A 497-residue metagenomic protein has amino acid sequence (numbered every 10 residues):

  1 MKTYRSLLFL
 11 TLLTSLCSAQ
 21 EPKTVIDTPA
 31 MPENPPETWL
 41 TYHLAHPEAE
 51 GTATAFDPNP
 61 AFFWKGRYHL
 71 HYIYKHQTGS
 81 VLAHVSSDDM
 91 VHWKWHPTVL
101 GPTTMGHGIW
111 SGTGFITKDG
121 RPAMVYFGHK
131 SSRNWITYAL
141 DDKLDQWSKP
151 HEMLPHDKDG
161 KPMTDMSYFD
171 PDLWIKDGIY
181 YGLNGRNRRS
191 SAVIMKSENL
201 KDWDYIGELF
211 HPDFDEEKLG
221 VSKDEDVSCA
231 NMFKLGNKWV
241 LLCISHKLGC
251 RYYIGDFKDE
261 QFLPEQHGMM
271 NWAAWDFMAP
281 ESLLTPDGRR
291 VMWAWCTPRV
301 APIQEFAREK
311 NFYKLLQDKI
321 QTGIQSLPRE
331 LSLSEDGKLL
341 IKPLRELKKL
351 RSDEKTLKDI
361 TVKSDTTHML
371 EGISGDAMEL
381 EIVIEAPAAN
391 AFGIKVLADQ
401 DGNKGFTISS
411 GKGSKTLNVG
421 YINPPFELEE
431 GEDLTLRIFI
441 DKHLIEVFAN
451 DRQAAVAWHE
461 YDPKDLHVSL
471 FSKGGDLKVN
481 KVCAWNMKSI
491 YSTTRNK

Functional and structural regions predicted by a protein language model:
M1-L7: Bacterial N-terminal signal peptides that target proteins for export
L7-S15: Bacterial N-terminal signal peptides
Q20-S222, K234-A274, A294-D359, L397 (+3 more regions): Beta-rich carbohydrate-recognition and catalytic domains
M232, L380-I382, E432-A449: Short tryptophan-centered beta-strand motifs in secreted/extracellular beta-sheet-rich domains of glycan-recognition
V300, A454-L470: Glycine/proline-rich low-complexity spacer/linker segments in large multi-domain proteins
I360-V419: Secretory/extracellular carbohydrate-interaction modules and structurally similar beta-sandwich "look-alikes"
N418-T435: Short, aromatic/His-centered strand-loop micro-motif at the edge of beta-sheets
K464-K497: Ligand-recognition surfaces built from glycine- and aromatic
